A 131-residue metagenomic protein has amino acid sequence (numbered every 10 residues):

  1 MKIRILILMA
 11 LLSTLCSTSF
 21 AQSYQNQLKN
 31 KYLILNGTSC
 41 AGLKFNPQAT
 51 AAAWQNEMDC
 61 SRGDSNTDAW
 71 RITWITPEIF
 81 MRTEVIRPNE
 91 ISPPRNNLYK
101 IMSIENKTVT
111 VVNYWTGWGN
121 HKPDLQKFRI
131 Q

Functional and structural regions predicted by a protein language model:
I5-T14: Sec-dependent N-terminal signal peptides
S17-A21: Sec/Tat signal peptide C-region and signal peptidase I cleavage site
S23-A41, N56: Tryptophan-anchored aromatic micro-motifs
L35, A51-N56, F80-E84, V109-N113: Short hydrophobic/aromatic-rich beta-strand segments that constitute the beta-sheet cores of beta-sandwich/beta-barrel
A41-I75, W115: N-terminal glycine/threonine-rich, aromatic-flanked beta-hairpin/loop signature
L43-K44, D68-T73, N96-S103, L125-R129: Hydrophobic/aromatic beta-strand elements that line small-molecule binding cavities or substrate pockets in beta-rich
R82-N106: An anionic, turn-rich surface loop/hairpin at beta-sheet edges that serves as a generic interaction/coordination patch
T110-D124: Short, exposed beta-strand-loop hairpins at the edges of beta-sheets in extracellular/periplasmic proteins
